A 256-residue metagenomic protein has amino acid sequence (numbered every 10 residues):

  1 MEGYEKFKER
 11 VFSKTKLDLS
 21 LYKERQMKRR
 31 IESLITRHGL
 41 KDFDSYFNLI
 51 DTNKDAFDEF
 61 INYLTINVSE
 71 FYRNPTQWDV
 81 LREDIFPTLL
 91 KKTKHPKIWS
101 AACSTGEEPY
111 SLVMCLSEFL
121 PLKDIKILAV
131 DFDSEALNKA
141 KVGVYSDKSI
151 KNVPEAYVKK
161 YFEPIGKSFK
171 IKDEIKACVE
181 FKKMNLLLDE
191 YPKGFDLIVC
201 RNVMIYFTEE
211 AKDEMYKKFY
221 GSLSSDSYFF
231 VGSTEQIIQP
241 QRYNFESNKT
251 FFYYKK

Functional and structural regions predicted by a protein language model:
E2-P96, Y216: Conserved AdoMet
L81, I198, L223: Residue-level signal for inorganic ion chemistry
T93-G106, I125-L128: Conserved class I S-adenosyl-L-methionine
T105-L120: Conserved SAM-binding loop of SAM-dependent methyltransferases across substrates and taxa, primarily the Class I
I125-V199, V203-A211, Q236-I238, K256: Extended basic-aromatic, gly/pro-enriched interface segments that bind polyanionic ligands
D213-S225: A short glycine-rich, Lys/Arg-flanked "PGG" loop and its adjoining helix->strand segment in the class I
S225-S233: Conserved beta-strand signature within the Rossmann-like core of class I S-adenosyl-L-methionine
N248-Y253: Short hydrophobic/aromatic beta-strand or adjacent loop that forms the aromatic wall/cage of a ligand/substrate-binding
